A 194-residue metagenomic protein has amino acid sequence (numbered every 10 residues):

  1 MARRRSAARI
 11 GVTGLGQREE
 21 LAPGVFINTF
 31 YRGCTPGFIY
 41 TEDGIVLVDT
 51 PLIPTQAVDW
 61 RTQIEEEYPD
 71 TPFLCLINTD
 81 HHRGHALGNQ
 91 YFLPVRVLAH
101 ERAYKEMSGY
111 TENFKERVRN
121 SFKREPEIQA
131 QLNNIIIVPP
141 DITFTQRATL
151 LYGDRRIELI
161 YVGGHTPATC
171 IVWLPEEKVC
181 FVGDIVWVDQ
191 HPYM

Functional and structural regions predicted by a protein language model:
G16-Q63, I171-D184: Conserved beta-strand hairpin/beta-sheet module of binuclear metal-dependent hydrolase folds, prominently
E19, G88-L93, Y152-G153: Short loop/helix-cap segments at secondary-structure boundaries that form the rim of catalytic
F26, I77, R96-L98, I142 (+2 more regions): Hydrophobic/aromatic beta-strand patches that form the interior of the parallel beta-sheet core in alpha/beta enzyme
I27, V46-D49, L74-I77, E158-L159: Short catalytic-loop micro-motif centered on adjacent basic/acidic residues
G33, P54-T55, H81-L87, Y104-S108 (+2 more regions): Active-site environment of divalent metal-dependent phosphoester hydrolases
G44, T55-A99: Active-site metal-binding motif and surrounding structural segment of the metallo-beta-lactamase
K105-I160, E176: Metallo-beta-lactamase
I142-M194: Ligand/cofactor pocket segment of small-molecule handling proteins
